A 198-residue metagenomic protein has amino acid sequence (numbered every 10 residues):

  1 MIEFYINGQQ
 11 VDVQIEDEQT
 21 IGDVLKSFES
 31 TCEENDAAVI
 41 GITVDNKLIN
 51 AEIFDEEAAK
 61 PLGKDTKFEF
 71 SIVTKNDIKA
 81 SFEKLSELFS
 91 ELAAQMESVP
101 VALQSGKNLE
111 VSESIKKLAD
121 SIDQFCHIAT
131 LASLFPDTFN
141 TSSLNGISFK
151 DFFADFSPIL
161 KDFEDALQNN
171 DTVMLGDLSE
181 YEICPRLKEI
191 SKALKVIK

Functional and structural regions predicted by a protein language model:
M1-F4: Intrinsically disordered, low-complexity acidic/proline-rich regions of large eukaryotic scaffold proteins
I6-G22, K79: Short, contiguous acidic and Ser/Thr-rich linear segments
D17-E33: Short amphipathic, charge-patterned alpha-helical segments
E33-I42, N46-N140: Long amphipathic alpha-helical segments with strong coiled-coil/leucine-zipper propensity
I78, V111, S142-N145, F149 (+1 more regions): Amphipathic alpha-helical coiled-coil segments and their boundaries
S112-K117, K150, M174-Y181: Short, charged, amphipathic alpha-helical segments
S133-A154: Intrinsic, low-complexity N-terminal interaction/targeting segments
A154-K198: Alpha-helical oligomerization segments
